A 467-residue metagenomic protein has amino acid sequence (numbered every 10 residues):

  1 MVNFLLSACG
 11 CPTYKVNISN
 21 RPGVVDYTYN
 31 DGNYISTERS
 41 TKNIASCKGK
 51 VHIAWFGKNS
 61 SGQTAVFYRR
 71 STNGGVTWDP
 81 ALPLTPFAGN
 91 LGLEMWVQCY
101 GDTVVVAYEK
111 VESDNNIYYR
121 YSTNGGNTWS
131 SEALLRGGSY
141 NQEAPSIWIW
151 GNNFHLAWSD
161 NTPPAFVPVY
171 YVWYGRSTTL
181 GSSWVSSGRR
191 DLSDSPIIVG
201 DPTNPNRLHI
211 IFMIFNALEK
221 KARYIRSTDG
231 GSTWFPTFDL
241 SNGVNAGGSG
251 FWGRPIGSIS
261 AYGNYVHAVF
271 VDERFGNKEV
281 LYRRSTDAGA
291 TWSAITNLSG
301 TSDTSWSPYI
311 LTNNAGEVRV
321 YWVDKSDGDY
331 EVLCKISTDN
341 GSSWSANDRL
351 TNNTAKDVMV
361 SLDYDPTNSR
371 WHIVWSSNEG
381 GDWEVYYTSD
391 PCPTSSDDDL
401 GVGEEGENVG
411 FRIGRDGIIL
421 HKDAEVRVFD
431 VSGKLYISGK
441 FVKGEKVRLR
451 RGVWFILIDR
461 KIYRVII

Functional and structural regions predicted by a protein language model:
M1-G10: Sec-dependent, cleavable N-terminal signal peptides
C9-T394: Extracellular, repeat-based ectodomains that mediate carbohydrate processing or recognition
L400-I467: C-terminal outer-membrane/trafficking sorting elements
